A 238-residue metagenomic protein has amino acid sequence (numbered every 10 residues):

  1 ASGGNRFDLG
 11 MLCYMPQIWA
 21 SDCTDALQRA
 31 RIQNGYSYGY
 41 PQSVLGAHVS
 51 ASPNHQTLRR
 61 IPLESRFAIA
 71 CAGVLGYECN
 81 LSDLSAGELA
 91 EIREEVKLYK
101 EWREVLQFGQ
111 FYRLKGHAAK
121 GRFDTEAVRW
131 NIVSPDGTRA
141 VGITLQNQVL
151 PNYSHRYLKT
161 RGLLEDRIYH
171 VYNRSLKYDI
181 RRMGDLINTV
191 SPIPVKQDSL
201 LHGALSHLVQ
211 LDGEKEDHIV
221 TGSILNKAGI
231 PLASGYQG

Functional and structural regions predicted by a protein language model:
A1-D83: Glycan-recognition surfaces
A1-G3, C79-D83, I143-Q146, G162 (+1 more regions): Active-site proximal loops enriched in glycine and acidic residues that flank catalytic Cys/His/Asp and coordinate
N5-G10, K120-E126, R181-R182: Short, solvent-exposed polar/charged micro-motifs at secondary-structure junctions
E64-H117: Catalytic cores of secreted or luminal carbohydrate-active enzymes
A70, G142, V171: Conserved, mostly hydrophobic/aromatic
L106, Q110, G116-T125, S154-R156 (+2 more regions): Alpha-helical protein-protein interaction modules
A119-E165: Carbohydrate-binding surface patches
Q148-G238: C-terminal beta-sandwich/jelly-roll accessory domains of carbohydrate-active enzymes
